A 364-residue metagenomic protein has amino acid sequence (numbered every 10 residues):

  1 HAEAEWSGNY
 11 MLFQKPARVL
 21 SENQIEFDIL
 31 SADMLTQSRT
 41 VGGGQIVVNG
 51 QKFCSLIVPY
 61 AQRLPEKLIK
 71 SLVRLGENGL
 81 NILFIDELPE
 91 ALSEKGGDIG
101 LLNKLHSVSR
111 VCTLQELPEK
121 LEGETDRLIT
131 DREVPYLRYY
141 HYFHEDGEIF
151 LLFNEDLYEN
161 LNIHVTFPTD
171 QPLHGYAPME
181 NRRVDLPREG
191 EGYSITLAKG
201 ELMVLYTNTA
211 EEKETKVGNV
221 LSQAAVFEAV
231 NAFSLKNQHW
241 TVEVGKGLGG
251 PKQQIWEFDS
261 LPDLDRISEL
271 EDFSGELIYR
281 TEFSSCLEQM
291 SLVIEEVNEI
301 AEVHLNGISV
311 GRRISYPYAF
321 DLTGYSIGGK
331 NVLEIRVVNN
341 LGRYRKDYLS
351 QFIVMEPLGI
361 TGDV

Functional and structural regions predicted by a protein language model:
H1-F273, S284-S285, T323: Carbohydrate-binding surfaces of carbohydrate-active enzymes
D156-Y158, N298, L341: Short, acidic/polar linear motifs in exposed loop/turn regions
V165, F283-N306, L333-R336: Aromatic-lined ligand-binding clefts that engage carbohydrates, nucleic acids, or primary amines
L202-M203, M290, G328-N339: Short, well-structured beta-strand segments enriched in hydrophobic/aromatic residues within extracellular or lumenal
E212-K213, V338-K346: Short acidic/polar inter-strand loop motif in beta-rich domains
V310-G311: Short hydrophobic beta-strand segments in globular cytosolic domains
R345-V364: Exposed low-complexity, polar/acidic, P/S/T/G-rich flexible segments that act as propeptides, protease-susceptible
